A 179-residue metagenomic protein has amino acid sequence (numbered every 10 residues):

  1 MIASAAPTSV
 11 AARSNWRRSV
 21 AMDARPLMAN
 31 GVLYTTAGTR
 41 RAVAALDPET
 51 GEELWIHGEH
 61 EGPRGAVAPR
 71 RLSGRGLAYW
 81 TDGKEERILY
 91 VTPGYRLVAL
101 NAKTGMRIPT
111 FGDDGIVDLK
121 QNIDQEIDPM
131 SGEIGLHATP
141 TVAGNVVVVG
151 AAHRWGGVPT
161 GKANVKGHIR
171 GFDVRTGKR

Functional and structural regions predicted by a protein language model:
M1-A3, Y95-V98: Short aromatic-glycine motifs in intrinsically disordered, low-complexity regions
M1-R18, E52-A66, M106-P129, K178-R179: Aromatic (tryptophan-biased) beta-strands that constitute blades/sheets of beta-rich domains
M1-T8, A29, Y34, A45-G51 (+2 more regions): N-terminal amphipathic, basic-rich helices that act as targeting or association modules
S19-A42, A68-R96, G132-P159, K166: Repeat-blade elements of multi-bladed beta-propeller folds
M28, D47-P48, N101-A102, I108 (+3 more regions): Short, acidic, Ser/Thr-enriched surface-loop or helix-capping motifs
A45-G51, H57-H60, Y79-W80: Structural core of flavin- and non-heme-iron oxidoreductases, emphasizing the beta-strand/alpha-helix scaffold
T50, G94, L100, T104-G105 (+1 more regions): Beta-propeller blade signature
